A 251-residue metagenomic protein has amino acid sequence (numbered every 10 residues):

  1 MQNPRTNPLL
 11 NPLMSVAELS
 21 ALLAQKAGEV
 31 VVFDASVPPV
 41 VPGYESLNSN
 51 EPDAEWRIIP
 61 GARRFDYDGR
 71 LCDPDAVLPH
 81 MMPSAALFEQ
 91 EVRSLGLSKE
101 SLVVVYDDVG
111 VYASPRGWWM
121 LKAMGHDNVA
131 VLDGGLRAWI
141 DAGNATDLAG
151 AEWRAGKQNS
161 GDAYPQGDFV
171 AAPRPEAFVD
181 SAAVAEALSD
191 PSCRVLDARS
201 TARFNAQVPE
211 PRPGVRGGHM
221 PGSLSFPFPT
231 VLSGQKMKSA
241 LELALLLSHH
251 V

Functional and structural regions predicted by a protein language model:
M1-V251: Cytosolic catalytic domains that perform sulfur/thiol-centered chemistry
